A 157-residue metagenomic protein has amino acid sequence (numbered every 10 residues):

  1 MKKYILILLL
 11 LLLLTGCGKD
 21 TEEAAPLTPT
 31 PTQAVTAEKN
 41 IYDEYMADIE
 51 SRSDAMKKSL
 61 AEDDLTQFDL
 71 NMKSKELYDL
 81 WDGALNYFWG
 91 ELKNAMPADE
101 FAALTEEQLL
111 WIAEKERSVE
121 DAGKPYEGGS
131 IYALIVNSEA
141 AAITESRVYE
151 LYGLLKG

Functional and structural regions predicted by a protein language model:
M1-Y4, G18: Positively charged n-region of N-terminal signal peptides that target proteins for export
I5-L10: Sec-dependent N-terminal signal peptides
L13-G16: C-terminal motif of bacterial Sec signal peptides marking the signal peptidase cleavage site
G18-G157: N-terminal alpha-helical modules
